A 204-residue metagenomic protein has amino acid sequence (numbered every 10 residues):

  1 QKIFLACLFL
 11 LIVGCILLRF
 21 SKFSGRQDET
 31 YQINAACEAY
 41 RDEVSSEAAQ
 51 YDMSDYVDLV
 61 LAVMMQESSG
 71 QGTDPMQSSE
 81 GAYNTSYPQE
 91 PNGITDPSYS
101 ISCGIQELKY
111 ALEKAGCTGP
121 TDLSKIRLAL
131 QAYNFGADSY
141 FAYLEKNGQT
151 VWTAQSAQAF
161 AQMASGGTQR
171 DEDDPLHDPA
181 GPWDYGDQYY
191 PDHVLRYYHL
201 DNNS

Functional and structural regions predicted by a protein language model:
Q1-E38, P88-S102, Q106, Y110-S204: Non-catalytic cell-wall polysaccharide-engagement segments
T30-I33, R41-Q50: Immediate post-signal-peptide N-terminus of mature secreted/exported proteins
I33, G72-P75: Catalytic zinc-binding patch centered on the HExxH motif and its immediate surroundings that defines zinc-dependent
E47-D52, P120-D122: Helix-boundary and loop/linker segments of multi-pass membrane transporters
D52-Y56, Y185-D187: Extracellular/periplasmic catalytic domains that process cell-envelope and extracellular macromolecules
S54-Q71, S78, I101-I105, A129-F135 (+1 more regions): Short, functionally critical alpha-helical segments immediately adjacent to catalytic or ligand/cofactor-binding
P75-T85: A short glycine/small-residue-enriched secondary-structure motif
